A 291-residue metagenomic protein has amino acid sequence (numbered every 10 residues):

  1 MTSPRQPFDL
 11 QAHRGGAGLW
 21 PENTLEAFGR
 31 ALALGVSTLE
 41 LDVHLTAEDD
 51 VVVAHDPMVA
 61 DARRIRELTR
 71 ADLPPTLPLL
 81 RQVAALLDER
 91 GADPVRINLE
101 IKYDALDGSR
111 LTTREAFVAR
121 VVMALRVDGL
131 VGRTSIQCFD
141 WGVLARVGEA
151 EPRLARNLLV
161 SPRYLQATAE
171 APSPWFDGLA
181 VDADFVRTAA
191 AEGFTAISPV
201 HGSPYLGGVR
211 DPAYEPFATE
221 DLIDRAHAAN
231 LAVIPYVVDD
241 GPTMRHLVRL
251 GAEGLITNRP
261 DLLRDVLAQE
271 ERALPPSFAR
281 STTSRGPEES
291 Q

Functional and structural regions predicted by a protein language model:
M1-Q291: Phosphate-group recognition and catalysis centered on beta-loop-alpha active-site segments
